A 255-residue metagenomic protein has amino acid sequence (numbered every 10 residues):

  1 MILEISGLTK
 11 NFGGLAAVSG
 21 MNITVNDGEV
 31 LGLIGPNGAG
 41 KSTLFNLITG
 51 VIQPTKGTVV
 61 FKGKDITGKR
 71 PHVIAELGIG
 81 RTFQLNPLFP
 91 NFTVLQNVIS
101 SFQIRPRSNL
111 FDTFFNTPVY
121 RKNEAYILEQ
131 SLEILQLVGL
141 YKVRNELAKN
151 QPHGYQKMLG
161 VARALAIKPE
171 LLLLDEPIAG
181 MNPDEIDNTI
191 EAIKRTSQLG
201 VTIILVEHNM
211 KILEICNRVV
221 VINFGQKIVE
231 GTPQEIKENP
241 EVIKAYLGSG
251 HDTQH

Functional and structural regions predicted by a protein language model:
M1-H255: Glycine-rich phosphate-binding loops of nucleotide-dependent enzymes
